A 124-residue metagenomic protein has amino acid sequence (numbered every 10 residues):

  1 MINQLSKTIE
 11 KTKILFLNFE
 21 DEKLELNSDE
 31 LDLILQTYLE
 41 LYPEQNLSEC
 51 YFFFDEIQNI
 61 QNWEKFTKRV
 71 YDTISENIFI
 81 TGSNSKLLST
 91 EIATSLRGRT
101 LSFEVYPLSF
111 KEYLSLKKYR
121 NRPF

Functional and structural regions predicted by a protein language model:
M1-F124: Phosphate-binding site recognition
